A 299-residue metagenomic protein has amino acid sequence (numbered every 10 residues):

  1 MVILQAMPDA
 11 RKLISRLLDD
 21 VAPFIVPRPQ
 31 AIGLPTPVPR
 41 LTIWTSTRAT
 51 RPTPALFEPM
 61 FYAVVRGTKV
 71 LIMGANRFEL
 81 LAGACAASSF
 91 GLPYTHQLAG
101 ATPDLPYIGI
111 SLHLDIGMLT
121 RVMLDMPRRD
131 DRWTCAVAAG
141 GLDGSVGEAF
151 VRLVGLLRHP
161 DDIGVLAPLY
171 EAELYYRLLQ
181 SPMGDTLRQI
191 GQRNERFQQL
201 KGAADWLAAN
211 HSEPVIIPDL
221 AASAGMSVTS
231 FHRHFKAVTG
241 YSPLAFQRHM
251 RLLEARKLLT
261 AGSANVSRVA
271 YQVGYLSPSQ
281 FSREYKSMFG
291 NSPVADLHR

Functional and structural regions predicted by a protein language model:
L4-L17, L119-E173, R177-L178, D185 (+2 more regions): Amphipathic alpha-helical segments enriched in hydrophobic/aromatic residues interleaved with Lys/Arg
R11-R48: N-terminal, Lys/Arg-enriched amphipathic/low-complexity engagement segments that precede the first folded domain
G33-R129: N-terminal regulatory/effector-sensing and dimerization cores that precede helix-turn-helix DNA-binding domains
R77, P214, S263-A264: Residue at a beta-strand N-cap/secondary-structure junction
L142-S145, Y170, Q192-A203, T239 (+1 more regions): N-terminal positioning helix adjacent to the helix-turn-helix/winged-helix DNA-binding module
E173, R177-M183, I190, A208 (+3 more regions): Basic/polar phosphate-binding segments, predominantly the helix-turn-helix DNA-binding elements of transcriptional
L207-N210, L259: Short helix-to-turn junction characteristic of helix-turn-helix DNA-binding domains, especially the helix
